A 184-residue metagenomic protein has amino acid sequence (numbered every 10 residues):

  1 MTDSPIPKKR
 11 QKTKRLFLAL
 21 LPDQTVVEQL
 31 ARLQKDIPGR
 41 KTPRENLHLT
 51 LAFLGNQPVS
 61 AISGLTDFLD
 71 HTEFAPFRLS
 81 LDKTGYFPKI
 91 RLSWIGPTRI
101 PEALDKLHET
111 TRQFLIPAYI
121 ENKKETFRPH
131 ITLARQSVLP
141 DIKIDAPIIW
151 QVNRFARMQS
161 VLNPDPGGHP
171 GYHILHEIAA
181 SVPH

Functional and structural regions predicted by a protein language model:
T2-H184: Histidine-dependent nucleotide/RNA phosphoesterase domain, centered on the 2H-phosphoesterase fold with its duplicated
